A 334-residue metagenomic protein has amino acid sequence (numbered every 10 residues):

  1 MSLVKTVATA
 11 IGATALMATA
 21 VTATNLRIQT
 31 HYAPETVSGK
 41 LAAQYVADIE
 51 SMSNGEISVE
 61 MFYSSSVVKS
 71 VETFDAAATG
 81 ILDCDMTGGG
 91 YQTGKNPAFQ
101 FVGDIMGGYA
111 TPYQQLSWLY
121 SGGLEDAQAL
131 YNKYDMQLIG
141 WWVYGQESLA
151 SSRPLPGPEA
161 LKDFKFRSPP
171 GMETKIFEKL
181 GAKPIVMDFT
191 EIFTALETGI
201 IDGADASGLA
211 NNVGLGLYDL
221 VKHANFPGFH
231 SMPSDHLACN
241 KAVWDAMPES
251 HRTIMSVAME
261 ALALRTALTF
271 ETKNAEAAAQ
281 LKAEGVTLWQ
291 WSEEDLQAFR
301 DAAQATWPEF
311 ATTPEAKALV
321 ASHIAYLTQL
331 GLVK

Functional and structural regions predicted by a protein language model:
M1-I11: Bacterial N-terminal signal peptides that target proteins for export
K5, M17-A23: Sec/Tat signal peptide C-region and signal peptidase I cleavage site
T9-A13, T24-Q115, L124-K334: N-terminal secretory/targeting leader peptides
L119-Y120: Active-site-adjacent segment of FAD-dependent monooxygenases/related oxidoreductases
